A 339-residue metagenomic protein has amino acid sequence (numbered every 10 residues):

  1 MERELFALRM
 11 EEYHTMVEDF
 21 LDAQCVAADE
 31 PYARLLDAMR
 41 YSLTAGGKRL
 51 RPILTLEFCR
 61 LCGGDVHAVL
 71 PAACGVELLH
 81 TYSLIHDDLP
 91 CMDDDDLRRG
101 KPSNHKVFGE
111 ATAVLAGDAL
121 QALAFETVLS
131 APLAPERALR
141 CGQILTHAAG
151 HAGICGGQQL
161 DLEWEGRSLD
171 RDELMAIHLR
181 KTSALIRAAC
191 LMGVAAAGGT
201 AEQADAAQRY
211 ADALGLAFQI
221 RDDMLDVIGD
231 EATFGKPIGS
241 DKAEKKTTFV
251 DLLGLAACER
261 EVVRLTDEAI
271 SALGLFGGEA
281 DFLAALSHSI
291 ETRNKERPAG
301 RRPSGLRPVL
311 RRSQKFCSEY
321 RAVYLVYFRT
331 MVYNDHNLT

Functional and structural regions predicted by a protein language model:
M1-C25: N-terminal amphipathic/basic leader segments beginning at the initiator methionine
E12-T15, C25-L273, D281-E291: Mg2+-dependent prenyl diphosphate-binding active-site environment of isoprenoid biosynthetic enzymes
T292-E296: Amphipathic C-terminal alpha-helical segment
R297, F316, Y320: Cationic, low-complexity basic patches in intrinsically disordered or flexible, solvent-exposed regions
S304-G305, V309-Q314: N-terminal polybasic/positive-inside topogenic patches
E319, Y327-Y333: Short, positively charged and aromatic/hydrophobic N-terminal segments
D335-L338: Short, intrinsically disordered C-terminal tails of secreted or membrane-associated proteins
